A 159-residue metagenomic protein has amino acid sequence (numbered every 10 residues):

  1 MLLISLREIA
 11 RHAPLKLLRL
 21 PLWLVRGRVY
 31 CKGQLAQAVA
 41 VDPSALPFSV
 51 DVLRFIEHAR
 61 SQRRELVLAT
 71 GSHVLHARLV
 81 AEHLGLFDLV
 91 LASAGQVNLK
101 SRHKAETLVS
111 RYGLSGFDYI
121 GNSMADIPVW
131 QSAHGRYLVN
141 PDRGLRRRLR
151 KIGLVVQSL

Functional and structural regions predicted by a protein language model:
M1-K32: Active-site neighborhood of HAD-like aspartate-dependent phosphohydrolases
E8-I9, L24, Q34, A38 (+3 more regions): Residues that form generic nucleotide/phosphate-binding pockets
L18-L24, Q37-A45, G71: Short acidic/polar alpha-helix capping motifs at helix-coil junctions
V25-A40, G85-V90: Short, basic/glycine-rich phosphate-binding loops at helix/coil junctions that contact nucleotide phosphates
P43-L159: C-terminal cap/substrate-recognition subdomain and adjoining C-terminal extension of metal-dependent phosphatase-like
